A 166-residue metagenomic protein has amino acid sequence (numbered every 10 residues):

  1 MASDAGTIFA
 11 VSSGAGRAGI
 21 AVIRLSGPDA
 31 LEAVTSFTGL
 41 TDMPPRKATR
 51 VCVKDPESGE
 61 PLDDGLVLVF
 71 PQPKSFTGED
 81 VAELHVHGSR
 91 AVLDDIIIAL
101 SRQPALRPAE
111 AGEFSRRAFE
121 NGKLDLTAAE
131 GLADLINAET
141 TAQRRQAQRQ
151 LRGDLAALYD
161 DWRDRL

Functional and structural regions predicted by a protein language model:
M1-R145, R149, G153: A glycine-rich (often HGG/GG-containing) alpha/beta subdomain
L151, L155-W162, L166: Amphipathic alpha-helical coiled-coil segments
